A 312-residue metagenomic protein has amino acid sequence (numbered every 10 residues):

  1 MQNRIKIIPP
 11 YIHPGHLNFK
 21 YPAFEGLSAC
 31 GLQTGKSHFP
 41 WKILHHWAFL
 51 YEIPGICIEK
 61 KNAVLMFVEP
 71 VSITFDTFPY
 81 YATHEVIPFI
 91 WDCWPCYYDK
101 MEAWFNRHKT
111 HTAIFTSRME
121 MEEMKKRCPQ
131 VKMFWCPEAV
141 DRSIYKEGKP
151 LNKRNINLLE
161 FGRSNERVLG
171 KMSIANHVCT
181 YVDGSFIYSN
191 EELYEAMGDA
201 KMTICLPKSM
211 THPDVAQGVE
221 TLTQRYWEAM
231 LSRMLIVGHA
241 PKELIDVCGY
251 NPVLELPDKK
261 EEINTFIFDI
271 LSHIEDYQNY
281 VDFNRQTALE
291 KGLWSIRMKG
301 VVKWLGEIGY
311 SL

Functional and structural regions predicted by a protein language model:
Q2-C57, V68-T77, I90-Y250, R297-M298 (+1 more regions): Nucleotide-sugar donor-binding catalytic core of glycosyltransferases
I56, A196, F266-D269, W304: CheY-like receiver
E59-K61: Glycine-rich phosphate-binding loop signature in dinucleotide/nucleotide-binding domains
T77-T83: Surface-exposed amphipathic alpha-helices with a cationic face
T83-I90: Short beta-strand/loop segments at the ligand-binding rim of alpha/beta enzyme cores
E192, R225, F266, F283-N284: Short, hydrophobic/aromatic alpha-helical segments in well-folded domains
V253-E261, D269-E275: Conserved acidic donor-binding segment of nucleotide-sugar-dependent glycosyltransferases
L271-I308: A charged, aromatic-enriched C-terminal amphipathic alpha-helix characteristic of glycosyltransferases across folds
